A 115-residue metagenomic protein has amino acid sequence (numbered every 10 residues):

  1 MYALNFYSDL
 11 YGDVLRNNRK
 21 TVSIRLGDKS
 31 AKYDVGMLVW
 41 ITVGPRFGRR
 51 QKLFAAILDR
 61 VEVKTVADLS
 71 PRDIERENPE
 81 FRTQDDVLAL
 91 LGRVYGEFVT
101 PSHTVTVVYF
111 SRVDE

Functional and structural regions predicted by a protein language model:
M1-E115: Structured alpha/beta reader/binder surfaces that contact nucleic acids or chromatin modification marks
